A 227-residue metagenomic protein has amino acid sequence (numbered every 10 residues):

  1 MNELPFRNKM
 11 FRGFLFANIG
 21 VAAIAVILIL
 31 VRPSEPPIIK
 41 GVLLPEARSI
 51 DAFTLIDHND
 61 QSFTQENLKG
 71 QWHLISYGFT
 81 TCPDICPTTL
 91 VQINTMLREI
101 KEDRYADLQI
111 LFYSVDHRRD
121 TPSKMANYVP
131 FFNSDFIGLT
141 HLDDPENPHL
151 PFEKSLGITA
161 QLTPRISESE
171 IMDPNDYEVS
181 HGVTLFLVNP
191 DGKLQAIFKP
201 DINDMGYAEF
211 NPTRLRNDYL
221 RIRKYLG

Functional and structural regions predicted by a protein language model:
M1-A52, Y225-G227: N-terminal targeting signals for export/organelle localization
R48-I50, L68-W72, Y105-I110, D120 (+1 more regions): Extracytoplasmic
A52-H73, I100: A short beta-strand-turn-helix
F63-T89, I93: Short active-site neighborhood of thiol/selenol oxidoreductases, capturing the structured segment around
L90-K154: Structural microenvironment flanking redox-active thiols in thiol-disulfide oxidoreductases
N133-F136, K154-T163, P174-F186: Structural micro-motif
I166-G227: Thiol-/selenol-based redox modules, centered on thioredoxin-like and closely related oxidoreductase domains
